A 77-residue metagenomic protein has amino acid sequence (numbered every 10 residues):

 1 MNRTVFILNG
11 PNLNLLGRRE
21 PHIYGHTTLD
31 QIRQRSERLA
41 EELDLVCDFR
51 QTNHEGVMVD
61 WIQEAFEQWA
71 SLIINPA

Functional and structural regions predicted by a protein language model:
M1-V5: Extreme N-terminal starter segment of soluble prokaryotic enzymes
I7, G17-R18, I73: Unusually extended, aromatic-enriched hydrophobic runs near protein termini
L13: ATP/NTP phosphate-donor binding region
L16-D30: Glycine- and acidic-residue-enriched helix-capping/strand-helix junction motifs
E37, E41-A77: Helix-adjacent hinge/juxtasegments
